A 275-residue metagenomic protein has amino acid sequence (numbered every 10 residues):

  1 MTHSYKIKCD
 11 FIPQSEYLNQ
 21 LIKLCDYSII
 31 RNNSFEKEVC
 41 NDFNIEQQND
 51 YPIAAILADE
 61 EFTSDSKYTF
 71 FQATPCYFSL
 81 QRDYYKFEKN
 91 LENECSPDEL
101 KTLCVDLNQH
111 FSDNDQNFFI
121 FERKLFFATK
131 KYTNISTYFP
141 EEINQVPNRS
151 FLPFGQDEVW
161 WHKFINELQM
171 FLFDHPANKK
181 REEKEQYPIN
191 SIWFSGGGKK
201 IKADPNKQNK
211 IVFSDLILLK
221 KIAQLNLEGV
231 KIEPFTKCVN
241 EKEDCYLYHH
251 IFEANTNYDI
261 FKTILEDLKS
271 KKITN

Functional and structural regions predicted by a protein language model:
M1-N275: …; additionally, a secondary subgroup of soluble metalloenzymes is captured
